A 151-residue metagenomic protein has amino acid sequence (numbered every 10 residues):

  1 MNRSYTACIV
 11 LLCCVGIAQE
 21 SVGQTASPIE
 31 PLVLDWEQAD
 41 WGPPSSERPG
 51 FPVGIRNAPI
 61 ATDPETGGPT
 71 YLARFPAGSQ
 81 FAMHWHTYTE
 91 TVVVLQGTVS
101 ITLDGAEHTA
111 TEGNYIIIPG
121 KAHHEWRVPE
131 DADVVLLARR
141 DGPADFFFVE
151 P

Functional and structural regions predicted by a protein language model:
M1-C8: Bacterial N-terminal signal peptides that target proteins for export
V10-L11, G16, S21: Cleavable N-terminal signal peptides
V22-G67, P151: A short, N-terminal "cap"/entry segment at the start of jelly-roll beta-barrel domains of the cupin/DSBH fold
S27, L32-V33, R127-P151: Double-stranded beta-helix
T66-H86, P119-G120: Conserved short histidine dyad/triad with adjacent acidic residue
P76-A77, H86-D104: Glycine- and acidic-residue-biased ligand/ion/polar-headgroup-sensing regions
D104-K121: Short acidic-glycine-tyrosine-enriched beta hairpin
